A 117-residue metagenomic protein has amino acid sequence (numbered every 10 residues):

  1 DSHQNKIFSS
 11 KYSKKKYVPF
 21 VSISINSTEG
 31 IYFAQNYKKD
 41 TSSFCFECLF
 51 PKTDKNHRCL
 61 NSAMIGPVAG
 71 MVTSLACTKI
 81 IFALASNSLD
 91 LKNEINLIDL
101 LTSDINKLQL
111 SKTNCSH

Functional and structural regions predicted by a protein language model:
D1-H117: Glycine-rich phosphate/adenylate-binding loop
